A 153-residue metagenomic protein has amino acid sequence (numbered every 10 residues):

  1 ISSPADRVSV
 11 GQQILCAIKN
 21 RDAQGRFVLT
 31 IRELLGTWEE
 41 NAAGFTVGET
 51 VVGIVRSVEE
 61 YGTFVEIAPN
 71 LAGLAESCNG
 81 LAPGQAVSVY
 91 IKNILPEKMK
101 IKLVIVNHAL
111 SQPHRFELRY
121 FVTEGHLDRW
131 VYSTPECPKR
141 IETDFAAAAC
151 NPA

Functional and structural regions predicted by a protein language model:
I1-V10, G36-E39, L71-A86: A cross-kingdom feature marking solvent-exposed beta-strand/loop segments within repeated, beta-rich binding/scaffold
S9-F27, G48-Y61, Q85-A153: OB-fold/S1-family RNA-binding modules
A23-T30, L35-T37: Glycine/charge-rich catalytic "coupling/switch" loops of P-loop NTPases
L34-F45, Q112-F116: Intrinsically disordered, low-complexity Ser/Thr-rich linker and spacer segments in cell-wall-related proteins
L35, A43-A75, N79: Surface-exposed interaction/gating patches
